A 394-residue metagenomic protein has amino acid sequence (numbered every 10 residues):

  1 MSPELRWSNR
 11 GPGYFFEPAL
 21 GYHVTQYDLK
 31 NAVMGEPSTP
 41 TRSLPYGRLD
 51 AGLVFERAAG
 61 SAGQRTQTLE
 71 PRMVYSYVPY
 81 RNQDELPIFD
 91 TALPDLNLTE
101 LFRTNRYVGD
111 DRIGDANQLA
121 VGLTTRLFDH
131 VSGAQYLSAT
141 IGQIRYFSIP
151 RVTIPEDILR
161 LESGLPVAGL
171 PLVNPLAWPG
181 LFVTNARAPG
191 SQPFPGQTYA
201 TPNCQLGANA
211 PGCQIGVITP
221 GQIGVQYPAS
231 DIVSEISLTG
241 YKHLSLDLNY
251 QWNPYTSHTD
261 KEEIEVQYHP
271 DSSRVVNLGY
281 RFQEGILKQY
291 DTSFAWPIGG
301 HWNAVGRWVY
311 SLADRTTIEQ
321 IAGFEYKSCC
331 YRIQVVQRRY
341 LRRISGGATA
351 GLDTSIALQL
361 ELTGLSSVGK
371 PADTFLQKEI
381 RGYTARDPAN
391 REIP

Functional and structural regions predicted by a protein language model:
M1-S311, R315-P394: Outer-membrane beta-barrel translocator/pore domains, especially the C-terminal barrels of Gram-negative outer-membrane
